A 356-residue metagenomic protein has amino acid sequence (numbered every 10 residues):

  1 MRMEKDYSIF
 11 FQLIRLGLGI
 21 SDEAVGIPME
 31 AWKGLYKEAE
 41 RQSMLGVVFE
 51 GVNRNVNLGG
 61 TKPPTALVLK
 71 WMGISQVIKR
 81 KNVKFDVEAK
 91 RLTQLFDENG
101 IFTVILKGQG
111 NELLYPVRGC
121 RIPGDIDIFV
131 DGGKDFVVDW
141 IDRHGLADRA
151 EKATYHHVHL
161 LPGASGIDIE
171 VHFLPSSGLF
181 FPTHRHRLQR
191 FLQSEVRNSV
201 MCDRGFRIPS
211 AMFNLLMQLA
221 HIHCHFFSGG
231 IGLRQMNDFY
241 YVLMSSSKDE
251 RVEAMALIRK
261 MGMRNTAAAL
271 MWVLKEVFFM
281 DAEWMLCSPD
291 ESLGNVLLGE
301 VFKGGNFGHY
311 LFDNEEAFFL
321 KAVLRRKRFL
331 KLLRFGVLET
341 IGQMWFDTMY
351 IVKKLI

Functional and structural regions predicted by a protein language model:
M1-G124, F129-I356: Conserved NTP-donor binding/palm subdomain of two-metal-ion nucleotidyltransferases/polymerases, i.e., the charged
